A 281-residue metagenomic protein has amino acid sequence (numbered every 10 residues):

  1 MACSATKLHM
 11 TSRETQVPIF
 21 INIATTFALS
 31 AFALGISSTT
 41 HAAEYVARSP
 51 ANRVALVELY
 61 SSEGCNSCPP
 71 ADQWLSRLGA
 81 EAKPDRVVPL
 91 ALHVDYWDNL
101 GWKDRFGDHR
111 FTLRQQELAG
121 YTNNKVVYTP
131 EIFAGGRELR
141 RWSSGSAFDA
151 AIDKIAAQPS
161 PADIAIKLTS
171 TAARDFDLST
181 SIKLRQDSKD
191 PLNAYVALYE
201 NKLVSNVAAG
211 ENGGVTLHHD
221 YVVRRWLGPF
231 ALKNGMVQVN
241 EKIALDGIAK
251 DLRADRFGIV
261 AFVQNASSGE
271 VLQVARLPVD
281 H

Functional and structural regions predicted by a protein language model:
M1-I21: N-terminal secretory signal peptides that target proteins for export/translocation
P18-T25, A51: N-terminal start-of-domain structural block
N22-G35: Bacterial N-terminal signal peptides
S38-A42: Sec/Tat signal peptide C-region and signal peptidase I cleavage site
A43-Y128: Active-site-proximal cofactor/substrate-binding loop regions of enzyme domains
K103-K125, E131, R137-H281: Short, conserved sequence motifs used for protein processing/export or organelle targeting and for catalysis
